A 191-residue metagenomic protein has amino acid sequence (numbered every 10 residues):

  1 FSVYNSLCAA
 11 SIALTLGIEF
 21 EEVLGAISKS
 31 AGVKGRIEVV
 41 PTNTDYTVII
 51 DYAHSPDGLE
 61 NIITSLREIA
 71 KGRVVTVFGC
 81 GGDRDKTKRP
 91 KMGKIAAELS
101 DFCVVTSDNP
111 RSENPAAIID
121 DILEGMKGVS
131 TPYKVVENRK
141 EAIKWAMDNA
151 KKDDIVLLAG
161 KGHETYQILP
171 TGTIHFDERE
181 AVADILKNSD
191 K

Functional and structural regions predicted by a protein language model:
F1-S2, S28: C-terminal accessory "lid"/substrate-recognition subdomains
C8-K191: ATP-dependent carboxylate-amine ligase
